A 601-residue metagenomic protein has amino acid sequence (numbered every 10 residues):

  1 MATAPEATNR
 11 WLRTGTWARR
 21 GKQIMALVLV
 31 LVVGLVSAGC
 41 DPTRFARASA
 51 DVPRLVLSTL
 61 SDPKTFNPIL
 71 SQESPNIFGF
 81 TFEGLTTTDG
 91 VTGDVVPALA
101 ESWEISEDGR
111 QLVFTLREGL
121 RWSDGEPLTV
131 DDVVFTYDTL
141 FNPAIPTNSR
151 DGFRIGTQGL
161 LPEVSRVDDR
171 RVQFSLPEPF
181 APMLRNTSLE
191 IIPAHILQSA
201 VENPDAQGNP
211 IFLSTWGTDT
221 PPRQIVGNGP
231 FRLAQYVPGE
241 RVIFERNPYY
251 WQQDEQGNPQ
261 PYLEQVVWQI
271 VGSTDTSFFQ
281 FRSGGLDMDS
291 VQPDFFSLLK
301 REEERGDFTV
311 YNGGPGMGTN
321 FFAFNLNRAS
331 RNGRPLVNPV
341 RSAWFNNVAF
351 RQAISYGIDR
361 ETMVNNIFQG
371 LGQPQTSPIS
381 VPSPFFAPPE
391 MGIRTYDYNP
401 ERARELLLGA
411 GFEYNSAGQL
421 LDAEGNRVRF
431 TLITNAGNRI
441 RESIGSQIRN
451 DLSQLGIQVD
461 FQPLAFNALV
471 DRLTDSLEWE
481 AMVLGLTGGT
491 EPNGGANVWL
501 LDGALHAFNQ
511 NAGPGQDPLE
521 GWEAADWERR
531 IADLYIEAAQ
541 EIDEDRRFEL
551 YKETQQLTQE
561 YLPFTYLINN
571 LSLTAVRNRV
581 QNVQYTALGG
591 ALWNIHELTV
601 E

Functional and structural regions predicted by a protein language model:
A2-V28, V36-A46, V91, R110 (+10 more regions): Extracytoplasmic/periplasmic ligand-capture domains
D51-L55: Short structural boundary motif marking the start of a folded domain
V56-S58, V113-T115, Q173-S175, I243 (+1 more regions): Soluble periplasmic/extracytoplasmic beta-strand elements of cell-envelope proteins
S58-E107, D138, I145, V226 (+1 more regions): N-terminal lobe/hinge region of extracytoplasmic solute-binding protein
D62-P63, G119-L120, P179-F180: Acidic glycine-/aspartate-rich tracts in secreted/extracellular proteins
G152-N209, Q235-V237: Surface-exposed binding/hinge segments that line and control ligand-binding clefts or catalytic entry sites
L567: Active-site-proximal polar cores
